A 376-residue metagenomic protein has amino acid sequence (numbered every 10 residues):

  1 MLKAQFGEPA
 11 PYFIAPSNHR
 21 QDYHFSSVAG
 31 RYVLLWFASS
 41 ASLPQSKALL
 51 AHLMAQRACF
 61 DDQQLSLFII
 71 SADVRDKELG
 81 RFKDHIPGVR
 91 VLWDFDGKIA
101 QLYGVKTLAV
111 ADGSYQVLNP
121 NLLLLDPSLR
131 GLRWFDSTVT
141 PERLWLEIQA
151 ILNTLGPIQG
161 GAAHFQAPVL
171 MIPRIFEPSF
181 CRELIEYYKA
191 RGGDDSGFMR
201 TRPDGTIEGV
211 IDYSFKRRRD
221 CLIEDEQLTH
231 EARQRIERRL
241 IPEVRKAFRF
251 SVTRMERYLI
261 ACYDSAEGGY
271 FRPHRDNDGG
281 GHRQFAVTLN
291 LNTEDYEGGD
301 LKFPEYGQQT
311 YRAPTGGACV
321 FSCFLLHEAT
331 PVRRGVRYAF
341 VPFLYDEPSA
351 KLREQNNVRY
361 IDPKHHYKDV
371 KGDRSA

Functional and structural regions predicted by a protein language model:
M1-G160: Chalcogenol-based redox active-site neighborhoods
A10, N119, M255, A286 (+1 more regions): Short coil/loop residues immediately preceding or within conserved phosphate-binding loops of NTP-utilizing enzyme
S40, F324-L325: Acidic beta-to-alpha connecting loop that harbors the catalytic carboxylate
P127, L146-A286, N290-A318, H327-A376: Fe(II)/2-oxoglutarate oxygenase catalytic core
